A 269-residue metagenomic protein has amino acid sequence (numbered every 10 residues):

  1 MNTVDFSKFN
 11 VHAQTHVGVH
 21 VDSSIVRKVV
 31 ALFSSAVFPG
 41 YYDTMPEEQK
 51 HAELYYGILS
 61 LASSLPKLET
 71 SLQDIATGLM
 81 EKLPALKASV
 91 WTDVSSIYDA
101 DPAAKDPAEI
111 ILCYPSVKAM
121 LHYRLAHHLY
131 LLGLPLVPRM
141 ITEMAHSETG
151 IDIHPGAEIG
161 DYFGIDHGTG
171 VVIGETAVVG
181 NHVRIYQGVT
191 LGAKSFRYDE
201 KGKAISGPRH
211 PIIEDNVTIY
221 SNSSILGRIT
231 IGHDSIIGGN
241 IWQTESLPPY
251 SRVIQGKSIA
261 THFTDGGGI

Functional and structural regions predicted by a protein language model:
M1-M140, G267-I269: Terminal amphipathic alpha-helical/low-complexity segments used for targeting or macromolecular assembly
H146-D265: Structural signal for interior beta-strand "rungs" in well-ordered beta-sheet cores of soluble enzyme domains
